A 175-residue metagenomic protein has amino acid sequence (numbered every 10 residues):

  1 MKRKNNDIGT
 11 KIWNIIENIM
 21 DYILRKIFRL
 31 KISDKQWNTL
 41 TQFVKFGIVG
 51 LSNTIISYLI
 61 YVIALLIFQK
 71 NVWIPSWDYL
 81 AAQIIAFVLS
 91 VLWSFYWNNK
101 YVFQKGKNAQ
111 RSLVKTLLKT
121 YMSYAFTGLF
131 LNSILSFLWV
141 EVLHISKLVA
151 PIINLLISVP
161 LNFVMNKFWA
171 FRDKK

Functional and structural regions predicted by a protein language model:
M1-L40, K174-K175: Transit-peptide-like, low-complexity N-terminal presequences and other terminal intrinsically disordered regions
S33, W37-T41, I74-L89, I145-N154: Membrane-interface starts of transmembrane alpha-helices
I48-N53, K119-G128: Select subsegments of transmembrane alpha-helices in polytopic membrane proteins, especially boundary-proximal
W93-F103: Membrane-water interface of transmembrane alpha-helices
N98, G128, F137-V140, I153-F171: A structural feature that tracks compact, well-ordered secondary-structure segments with a strong bias toward
K105-Y124: Juxtamembrane helix-capping/reentrant segments at transmembrane boundaries
